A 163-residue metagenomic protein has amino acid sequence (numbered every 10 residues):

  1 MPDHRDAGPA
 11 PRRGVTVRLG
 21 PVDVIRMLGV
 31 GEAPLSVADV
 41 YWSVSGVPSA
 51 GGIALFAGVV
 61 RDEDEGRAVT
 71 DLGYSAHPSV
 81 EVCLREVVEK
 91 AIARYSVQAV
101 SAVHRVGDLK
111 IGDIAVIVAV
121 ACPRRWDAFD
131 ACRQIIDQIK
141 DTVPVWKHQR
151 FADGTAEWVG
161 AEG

Functional and structural regions predicted by a protein language model:
P2-A115, A121-R133, D137-G163: N-terminal, polar/charged subdomain of small-to-medium soluble alpha/beta proteins
